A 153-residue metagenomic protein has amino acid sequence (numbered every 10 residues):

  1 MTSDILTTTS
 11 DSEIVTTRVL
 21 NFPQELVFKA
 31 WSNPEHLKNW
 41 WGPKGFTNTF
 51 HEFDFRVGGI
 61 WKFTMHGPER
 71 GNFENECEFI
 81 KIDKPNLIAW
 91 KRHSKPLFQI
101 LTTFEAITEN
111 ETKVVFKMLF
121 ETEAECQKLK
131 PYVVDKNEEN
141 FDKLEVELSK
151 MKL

Functional and structural regions predicted by a protein language model:
M1-T47: Hydrophobic ligand-binding cavity/cleft-lining segments
S12, V57, P96-F98: Short acidic/glycine-enriched loop/turn segments that link adjacent beta-strands
V15-T16, E35-N72: Short beta-edge strand/loop motif at the mouth of beta-sheet-based domains
R18, V115-L119: Short, hydrophobic/aromatic-enriched beta-strand segments in well-ordered soluble domains
V27-A30, L37, W61-F63, F79 (+4 more regions): Hydrophobic pocket/interface hotspot
K38, E52, G67-E109, L119 (+1 more regions): Hydrophobic-ligand binding "helix-grip"
L119-L153: A conserved amphipathic terminal alpha-helix motif
